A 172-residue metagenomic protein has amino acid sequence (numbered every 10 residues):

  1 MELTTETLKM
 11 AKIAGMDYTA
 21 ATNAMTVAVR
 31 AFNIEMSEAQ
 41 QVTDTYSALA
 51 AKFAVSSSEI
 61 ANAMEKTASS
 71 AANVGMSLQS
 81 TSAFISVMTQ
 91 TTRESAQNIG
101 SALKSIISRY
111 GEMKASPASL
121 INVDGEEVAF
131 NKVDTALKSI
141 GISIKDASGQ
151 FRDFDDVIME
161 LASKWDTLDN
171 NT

Functional and structural regions predicted by a protein language model:
M1-T172: Amphipathic alpha-helical interface segments used for oligomerization, scaffolding, and membrane association
